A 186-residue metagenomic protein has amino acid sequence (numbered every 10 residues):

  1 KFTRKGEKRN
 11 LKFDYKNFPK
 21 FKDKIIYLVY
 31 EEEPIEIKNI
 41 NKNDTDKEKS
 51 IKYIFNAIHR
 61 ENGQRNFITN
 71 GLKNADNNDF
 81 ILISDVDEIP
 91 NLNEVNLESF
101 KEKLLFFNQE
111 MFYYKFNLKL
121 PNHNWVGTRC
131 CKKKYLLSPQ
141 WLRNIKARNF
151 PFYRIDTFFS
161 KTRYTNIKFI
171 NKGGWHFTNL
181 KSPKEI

Functional and structural regions predicted by a protein language model:
T3-I83, L92: Active-site-proximal specificity loops/subdomain of glycosyltransferases
A57-E61, E88-I186: Conserved catalytic core of nucleotide-sugar-dependent glycosyltransferases
